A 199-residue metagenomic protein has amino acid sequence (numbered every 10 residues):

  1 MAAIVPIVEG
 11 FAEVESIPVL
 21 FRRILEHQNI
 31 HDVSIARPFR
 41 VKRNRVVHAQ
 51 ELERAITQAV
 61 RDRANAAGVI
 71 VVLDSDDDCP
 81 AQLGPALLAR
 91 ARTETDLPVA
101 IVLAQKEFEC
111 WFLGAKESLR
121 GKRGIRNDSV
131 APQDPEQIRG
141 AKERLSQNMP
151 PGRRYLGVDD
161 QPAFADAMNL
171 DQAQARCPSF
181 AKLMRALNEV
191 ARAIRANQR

Functional and structural regions predicted by a protein language model:
M1-A3, A12-R43, A49-R199: C-terminal accessory helical subdomains adjacent to catalytic cores in phosphodiester- and nucleotide-handling enzymes
P6-V8: Short hydrophobic beta-strand that contains or immediately precedes a catalytic carboxylate
